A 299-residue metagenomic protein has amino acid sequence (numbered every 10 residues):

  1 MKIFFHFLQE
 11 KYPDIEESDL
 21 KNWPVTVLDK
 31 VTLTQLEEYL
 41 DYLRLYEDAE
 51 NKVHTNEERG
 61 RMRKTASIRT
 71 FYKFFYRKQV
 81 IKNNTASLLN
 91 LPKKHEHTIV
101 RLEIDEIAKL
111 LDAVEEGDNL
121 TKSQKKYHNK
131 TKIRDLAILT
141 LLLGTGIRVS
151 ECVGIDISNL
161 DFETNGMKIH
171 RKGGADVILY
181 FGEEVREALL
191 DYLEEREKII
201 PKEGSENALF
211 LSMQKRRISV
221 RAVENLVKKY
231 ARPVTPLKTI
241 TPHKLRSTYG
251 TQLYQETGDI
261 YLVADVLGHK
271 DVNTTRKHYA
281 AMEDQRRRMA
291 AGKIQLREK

Functional and structural regions predicted by a protein language model:
M1-K299: Conserved catalytic core of the tyrosine transesterase superfamily
